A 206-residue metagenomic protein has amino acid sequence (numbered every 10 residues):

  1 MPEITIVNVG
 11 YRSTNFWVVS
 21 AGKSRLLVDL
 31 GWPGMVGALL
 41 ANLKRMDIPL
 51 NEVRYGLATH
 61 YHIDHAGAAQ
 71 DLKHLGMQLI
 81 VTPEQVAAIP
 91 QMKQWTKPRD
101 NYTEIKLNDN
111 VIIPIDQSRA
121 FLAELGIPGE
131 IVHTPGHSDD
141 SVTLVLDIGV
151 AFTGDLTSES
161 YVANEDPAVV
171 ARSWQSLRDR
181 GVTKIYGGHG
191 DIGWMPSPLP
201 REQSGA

Functional and structural regions predicted by a protein language model:
M1-M46, V142-L156: Conserved beta-strand hairpin/beta-sheet module of binuclear metal-dependent hydrolase folds, prominently
W17, Q91-K93, S197-P198: Short, well-ordered secondary-structure micro-motifs
L26-V28, L57, L79, V150-F152 (+1 more regions): Residue-level marker for buried hydrophobic side chains located in beta-strands that build the well-ordered beta-sheet
P33-G34, P128-S204: Metallo-beta-lactamase
M35-G37, N42-R119: Active-site HxH/HxHxD metal-binding segment of metal-dependent hydrolases
M46-N51, E124-I127, R180: Glycine-rich phosphate-binding loop signature in dinucleotide/nucleotide-binding domains
P114-D116, L122-G126, V132: A conserved mid-domain beta-alpha-beta active-site/ligand-binding segment of alpha/beta enzyme cores
